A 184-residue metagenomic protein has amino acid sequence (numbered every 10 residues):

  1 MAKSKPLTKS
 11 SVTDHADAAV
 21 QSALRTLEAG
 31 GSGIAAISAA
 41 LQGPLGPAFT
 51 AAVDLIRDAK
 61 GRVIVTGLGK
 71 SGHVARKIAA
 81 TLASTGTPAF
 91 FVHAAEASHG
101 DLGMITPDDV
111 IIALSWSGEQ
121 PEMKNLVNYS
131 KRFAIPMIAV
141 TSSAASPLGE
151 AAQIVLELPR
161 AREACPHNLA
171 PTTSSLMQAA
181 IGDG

Functional and structural regions predicted by a protein language model:
M1-R57: An N-terminal, well-structured beta->alpha segment
R57, G61-G184: Glycine-rich phosphate-binding loops that contact phosphosugars or nucleotide phosphates
